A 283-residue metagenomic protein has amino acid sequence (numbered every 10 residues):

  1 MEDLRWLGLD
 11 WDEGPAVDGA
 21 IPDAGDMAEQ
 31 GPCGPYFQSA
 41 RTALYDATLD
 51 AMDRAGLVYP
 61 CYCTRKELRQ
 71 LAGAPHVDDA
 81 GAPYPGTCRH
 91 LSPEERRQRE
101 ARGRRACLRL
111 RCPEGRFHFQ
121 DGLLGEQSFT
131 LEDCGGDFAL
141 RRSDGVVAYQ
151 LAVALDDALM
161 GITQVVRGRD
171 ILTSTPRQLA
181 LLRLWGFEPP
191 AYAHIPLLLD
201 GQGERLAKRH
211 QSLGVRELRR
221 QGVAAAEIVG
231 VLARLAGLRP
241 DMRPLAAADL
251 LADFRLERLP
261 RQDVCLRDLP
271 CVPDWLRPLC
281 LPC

Functional and structural regions predicted by a protein language model:
M1-H76, R169-D170, S174-F187, L245 (+1 more regions): N-terminal Rossmann-like or analogous alpha/beta NTP/dinucleotide-binding catalytic cores that position adenine
M1-L4, P15, E29, C33-Y36 (+12 more regions): Aromatic-enriched hydrophobic runs in primary sequence
E2, L7, Q98, R105 (+3 more regions): Non-catalytic terminal extensions that flank enzyme cores
R54, K66-A207, G214-R219, D268-C283: Active-site cores that bind ATP or allylic diphosphates and position pyrophosphate for catalysis
